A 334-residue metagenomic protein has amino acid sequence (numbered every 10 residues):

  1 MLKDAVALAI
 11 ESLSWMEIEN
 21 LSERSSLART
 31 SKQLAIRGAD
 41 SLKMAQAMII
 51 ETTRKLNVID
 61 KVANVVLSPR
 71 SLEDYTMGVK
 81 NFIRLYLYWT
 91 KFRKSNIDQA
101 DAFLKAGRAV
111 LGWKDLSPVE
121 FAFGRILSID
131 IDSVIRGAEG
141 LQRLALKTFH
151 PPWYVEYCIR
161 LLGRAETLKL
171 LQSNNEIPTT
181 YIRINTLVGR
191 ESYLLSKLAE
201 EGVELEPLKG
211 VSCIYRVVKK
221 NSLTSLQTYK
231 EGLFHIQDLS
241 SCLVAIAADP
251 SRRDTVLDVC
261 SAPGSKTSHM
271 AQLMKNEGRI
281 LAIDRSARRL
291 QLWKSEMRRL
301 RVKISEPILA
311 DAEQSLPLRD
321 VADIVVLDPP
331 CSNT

Functional and structural regions predicted by a protein language model:
M1-T334: S-adenosylmethionine
